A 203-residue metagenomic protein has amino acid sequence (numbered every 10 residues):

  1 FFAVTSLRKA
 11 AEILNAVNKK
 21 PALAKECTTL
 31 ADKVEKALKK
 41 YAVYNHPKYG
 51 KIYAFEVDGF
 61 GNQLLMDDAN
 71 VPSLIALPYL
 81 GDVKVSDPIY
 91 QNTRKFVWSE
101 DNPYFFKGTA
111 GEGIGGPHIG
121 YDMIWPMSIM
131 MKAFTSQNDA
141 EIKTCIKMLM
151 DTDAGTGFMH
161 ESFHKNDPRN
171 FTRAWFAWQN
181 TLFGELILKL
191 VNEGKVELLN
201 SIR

Functional and structural regions predicted by a protein language model:
F1-T5, A16-V17, A24-M127, Q137: Extended ligand-binding clefts on enzyme/binding-domain cores
L7-A10: The core hydrophobic/aromatic register in alpha-helical repeat solenoids, strongest for pentatricopeptide repeats
N15-K19, V43, H164, K195: Short, flexible helix-adjacent loops and helix caps
L64-K84, Y121-R203: C-terminal capping/lid segments that line or modulate ligand- or cofactor-binding pockets
